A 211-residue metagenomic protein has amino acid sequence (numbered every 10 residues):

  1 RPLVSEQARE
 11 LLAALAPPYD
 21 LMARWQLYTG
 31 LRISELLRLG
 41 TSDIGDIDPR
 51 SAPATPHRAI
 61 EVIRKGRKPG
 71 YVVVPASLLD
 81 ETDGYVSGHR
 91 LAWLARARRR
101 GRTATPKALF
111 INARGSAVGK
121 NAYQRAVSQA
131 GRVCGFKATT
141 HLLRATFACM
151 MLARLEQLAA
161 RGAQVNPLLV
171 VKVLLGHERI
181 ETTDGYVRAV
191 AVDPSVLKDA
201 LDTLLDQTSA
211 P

Functional and structural regions predicted by a protein language model:
S5-I33, P167: Basic, Lys/Arg- and aromatic-enriched nucleic-acid-binding interface segment
W25-Q26, L79-H89, F110, V127 (+5 more regions): Short, structured motif recognition centered on aromatic/hydrophobic residues
Q26, L37, K172: The alpha-helix within a helix-turn-helix
R38-T82, A95-R98: Conserved tyrosine-mediated DNA breakage-rejoining catalytic core shared by Y-recombinases
P75-K137, R154: Active-site/catalytic core of tyrosine-dependent DNA strand-transfer enzymes
N121-V173: Short, basic (Lys/Arg/His-rich) helix/loop patches that form interaction surfaces in the mid-to-C-terminal regions
L175-A200: Catalytic-site neighborhood detector that most strongly recognizes the C-terminal catalytic loop/helix of tyrosine
A200-P211: C-terminal secondary-structure termini that scaffold catalytic or DNA-interacting sites
